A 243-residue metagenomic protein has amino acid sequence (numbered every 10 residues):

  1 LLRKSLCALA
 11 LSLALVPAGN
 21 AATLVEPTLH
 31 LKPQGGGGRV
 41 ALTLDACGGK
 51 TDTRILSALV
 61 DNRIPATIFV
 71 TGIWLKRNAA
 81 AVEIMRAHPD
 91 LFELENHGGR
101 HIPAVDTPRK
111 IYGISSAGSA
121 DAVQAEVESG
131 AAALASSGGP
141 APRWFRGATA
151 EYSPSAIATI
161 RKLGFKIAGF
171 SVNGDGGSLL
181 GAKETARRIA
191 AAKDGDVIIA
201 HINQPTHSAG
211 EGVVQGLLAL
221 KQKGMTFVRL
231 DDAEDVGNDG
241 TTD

Functional and structural regions predicted by a protein language model:
L2-T43, G48-S57, D61, A79-E83 (+2 more regions): N-terminal pre-catalytic segment of deacetylase/amide-hydrolase enzymes
G38-R39, V60-A186, A192-Q204: Metal-dependent polysaccharide deacetylase catalytic core of the NodB/CE4 family, i.e., the active-site-bearing domain
T51-T53, P154, S208: Short N-terminal helix/helix-N-cap motif within the alpha/beta-hydrolase-1
L56, A131, I157, R161 (+1 more regions): Non-transmembrane alpha-helical segments in soluble domains of secreted/periplasmic/extracellular proteins
K193-D231: Catalytic grooves of carbohydrate-active enzymes
